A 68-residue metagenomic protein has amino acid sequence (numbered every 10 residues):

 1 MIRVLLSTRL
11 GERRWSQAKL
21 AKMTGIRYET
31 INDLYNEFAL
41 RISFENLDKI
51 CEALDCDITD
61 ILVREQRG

Functional and structural regions predicted by a protein language model:
M1-W15: A short, Lys/Arg-rich alpha-helix, primarily the initiator
S7, A18, D48: Residues within the helices of the helix-turn-helix
L10, A21, C51: The alpha-helix within a helix-turn-helix
W15-D33: Short alpha-helical DNA-recognition segment
M23, R41, E52-A53: Residue cluster at the C-terminal edge of the helix-turn-helix DNA-binding motif
Y35, N46, E65: DNA major-groove recognition helix of helix-turn-helix
F38-K49: Short, basic-rich loop-to-helix N-cap that marks the start of a DNA-contacting helix
L54-G68: Short C-terminal boundary/hinge segments that cap the last helix of small helical domains
